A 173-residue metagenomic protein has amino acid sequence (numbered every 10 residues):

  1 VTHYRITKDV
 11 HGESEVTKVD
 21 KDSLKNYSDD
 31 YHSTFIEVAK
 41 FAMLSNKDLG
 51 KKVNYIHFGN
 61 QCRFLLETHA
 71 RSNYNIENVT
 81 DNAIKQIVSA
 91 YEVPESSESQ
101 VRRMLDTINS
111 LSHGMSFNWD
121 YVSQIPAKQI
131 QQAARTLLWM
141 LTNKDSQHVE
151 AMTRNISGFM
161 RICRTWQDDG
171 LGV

Functional and structural regions predicted by a protein language model:
V1-N75, D81-E95, V101, L105-N109 (+3 more regions): C-terminal lobe/lid and adjacent interdomain/linker elements of RecA-like ASCE P-loop ATPase modules
A70-E77, W119, L141, D145-M152: Long, hydrophobic, amphipathic alpha-helical segments used as structural scaffolds
E95-Q147: Histidine-centered, metal-coordinating catalytic motifs and their short helical/loop contexts
